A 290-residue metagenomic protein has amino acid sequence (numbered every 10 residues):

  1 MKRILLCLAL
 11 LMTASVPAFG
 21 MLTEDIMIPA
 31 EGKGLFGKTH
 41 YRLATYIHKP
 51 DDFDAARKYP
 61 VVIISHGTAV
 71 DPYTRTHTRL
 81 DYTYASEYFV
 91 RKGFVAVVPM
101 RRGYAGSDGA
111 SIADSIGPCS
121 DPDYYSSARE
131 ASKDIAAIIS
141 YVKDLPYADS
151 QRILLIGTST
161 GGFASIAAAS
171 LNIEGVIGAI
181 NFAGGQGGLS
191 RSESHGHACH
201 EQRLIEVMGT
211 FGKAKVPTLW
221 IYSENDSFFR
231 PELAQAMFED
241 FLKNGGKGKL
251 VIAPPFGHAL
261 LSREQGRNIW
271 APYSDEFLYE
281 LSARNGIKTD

Functional and structural regions predicted by a protein language model:
I4-A14: Sec-dependent N-terminal signal peptides
G20-R57: N-terminal cap/lid segment of alpha/beta-hydrolase-fold proteins
D54-Y59, G67-D108, R230: Short substrate-entry loop that stabilizes the transition state in hydrolases
S65, P99-R101, F182, A253-F256: Alpha/beta-hydrolase
A110, D114-P146: Alpha/beta-hydrolase active-site loop
K133-R203: Primarily recognizes the serine-hydrolase "nucleophile elbow" in alpha/beta-hydrolase and SGNH/GDSL folds
G178, G184, L189-N244: The feature captures the conserved acid-bearing segment of alpha/beta-hydrolase catalytic domains
N244-D290: C-terminal catalytic histidine-bearing segment of alpha/beta-hydrolase fold enzymes
